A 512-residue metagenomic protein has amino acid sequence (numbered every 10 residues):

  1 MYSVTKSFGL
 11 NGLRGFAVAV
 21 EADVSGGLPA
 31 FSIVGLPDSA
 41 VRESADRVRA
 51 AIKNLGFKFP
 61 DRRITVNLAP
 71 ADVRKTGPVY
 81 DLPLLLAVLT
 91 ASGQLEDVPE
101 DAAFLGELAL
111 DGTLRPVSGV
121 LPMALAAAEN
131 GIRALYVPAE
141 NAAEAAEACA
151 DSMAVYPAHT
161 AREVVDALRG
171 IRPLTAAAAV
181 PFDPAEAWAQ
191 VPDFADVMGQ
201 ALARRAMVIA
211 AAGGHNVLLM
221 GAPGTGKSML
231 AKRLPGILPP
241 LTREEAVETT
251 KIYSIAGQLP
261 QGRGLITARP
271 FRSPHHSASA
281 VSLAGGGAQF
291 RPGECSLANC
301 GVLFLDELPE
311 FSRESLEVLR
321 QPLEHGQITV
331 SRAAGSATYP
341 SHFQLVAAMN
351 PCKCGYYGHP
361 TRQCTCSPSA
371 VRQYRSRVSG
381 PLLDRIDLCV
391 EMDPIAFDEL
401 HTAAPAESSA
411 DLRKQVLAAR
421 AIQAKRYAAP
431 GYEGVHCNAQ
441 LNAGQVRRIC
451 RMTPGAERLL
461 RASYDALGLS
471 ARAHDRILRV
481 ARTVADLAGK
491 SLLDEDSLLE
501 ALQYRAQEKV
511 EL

Functional and structural regions predicted by a protein language model:
M1-L218, A222, S228, S331 (+2 more regions): Peripheral, non-AAA+ core regions of ATP-driven protein-machinery
V18-V24, L283, D387-V390: Short beta-strand elements
V34, A40-A45, P60, N67-G77 (+2 more regions): Basic, amphipathic alpha-helical bundle interface domains used for macromolecular binding and assembly
D111, L305-S312, G355: Catalytic P-loop NTPase motifs of RecA-like helicase/translocase cores
V208, L265, P270, A280-L303 (+1 more regions): Conserved alpha-helical scaffold flanking the Walker A/P-loop in AAA+ ATPase domains
L219-P260: Walker A/P-loop
E245-S279, G286-G287, D393, E433-G444 (+2 more regions): Conserved inter-motif catalytic segment of the P-loop NTP-binding fold
C300, D306-E307, V318: Walker B catalytic acidic pair
